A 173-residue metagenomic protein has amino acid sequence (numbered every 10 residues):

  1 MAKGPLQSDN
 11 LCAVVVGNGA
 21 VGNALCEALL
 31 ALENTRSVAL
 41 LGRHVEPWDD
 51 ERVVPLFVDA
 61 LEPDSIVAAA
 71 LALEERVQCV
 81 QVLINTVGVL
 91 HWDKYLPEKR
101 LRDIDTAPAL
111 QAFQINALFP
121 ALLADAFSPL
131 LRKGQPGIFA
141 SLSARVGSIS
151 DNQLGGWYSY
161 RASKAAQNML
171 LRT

Functional and structural regions predicted by a protein language model:
A2-S37: Canonical Rossmann dinucleotide-binding motif of NAD(H)/NADP(H)-dependent dehydrogenases/reductases, specifically
C12, Q81-V82, I138: Structural motif
G17-N18, L41-V45, A60: N-terminal Rossmann-fold cofactor-binding loop
C26-E27, E75, Q114-P136: Amphipathic alpha-helical dimer-interface segment in Rossmann-like NAD(P)H-dependent oxidoreductases
D50-A68: Rossmann-fold cofactor-recognition segment
A72-V87, W92: A glycine-rich helix->loop->beta "capping" turn within Rossmann-like NAD(P)(H)-dependent oxidoreductase domains
V89-D93, P97-L118, R132-R172: Catalytic loop of short-chain dehydrogenase/reductase
A124-A126, L170-T173: Alpha-helical segments that scaffold the active site and NAD(P)H-binding pocket of short-chain dehydrogenase/reductase
